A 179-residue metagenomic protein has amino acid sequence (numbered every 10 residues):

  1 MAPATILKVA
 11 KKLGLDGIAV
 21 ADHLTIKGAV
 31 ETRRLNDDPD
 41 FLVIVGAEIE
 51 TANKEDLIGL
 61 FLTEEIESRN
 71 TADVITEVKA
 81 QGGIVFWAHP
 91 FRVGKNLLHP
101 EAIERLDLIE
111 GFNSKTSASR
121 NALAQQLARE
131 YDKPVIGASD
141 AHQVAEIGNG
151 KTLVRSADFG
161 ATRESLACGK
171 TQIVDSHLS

Functional and structural regions predicted by a protein language model:
M1-V9, L13, K27-E31, D38-F41 (+3 more regions): Charged catalytic cores and adjacent phosphate/nucleic-acid-binding surfaces used for phosphate/nucleic-acid chemistry
I6-L24, I84-F86: Divalent metal-dependent hydrolysis catalytic cores, especially in the metallo-beta-lactamase
A21-A29, T71-Q81, F112-S119: Short charge-dense sequence patches
I66-L97, G111: Internal catalytic-core helix/loop-beta-alpha segment that presents or stabilizes conserved functional determinants
